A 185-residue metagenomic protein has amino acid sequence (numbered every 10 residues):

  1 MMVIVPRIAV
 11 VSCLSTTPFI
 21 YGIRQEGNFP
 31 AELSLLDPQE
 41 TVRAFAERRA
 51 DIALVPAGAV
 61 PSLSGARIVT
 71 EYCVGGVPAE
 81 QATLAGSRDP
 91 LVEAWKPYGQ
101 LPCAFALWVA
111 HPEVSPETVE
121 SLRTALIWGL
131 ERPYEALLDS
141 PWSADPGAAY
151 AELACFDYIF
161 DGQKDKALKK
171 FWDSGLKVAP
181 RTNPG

Functional and structural regions predicted by a protein language model:
M1-G185: Domain-level signature for soluble enzymes in the chorismate/prephenate branch of the shikimate pathway
